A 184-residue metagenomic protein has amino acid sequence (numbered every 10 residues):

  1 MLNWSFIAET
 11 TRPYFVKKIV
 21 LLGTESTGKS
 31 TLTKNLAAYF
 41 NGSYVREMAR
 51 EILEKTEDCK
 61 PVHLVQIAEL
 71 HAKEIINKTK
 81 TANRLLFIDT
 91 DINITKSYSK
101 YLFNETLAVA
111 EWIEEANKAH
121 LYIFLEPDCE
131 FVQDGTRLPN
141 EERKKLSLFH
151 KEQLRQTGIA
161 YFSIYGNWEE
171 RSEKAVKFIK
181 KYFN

Functional and structural regions predicted by a protein language model:
M1-V16: Extreme N-terminal, non-catalytic leader segments that precede Walker-type/kinase nucleotide-binding cores
L21: Hydrophobic anchor at the beta1->P-loop junction of P-loop NTPases
E25: The conserved Walker
K29: Conserved lysine of the Walker
K34, A38-I76: Conserved substrate/cofactor phosphate-moiety recognition/catalytic segment in nucleotide-dependent phosphotransferases
D58-N104: Conserved nucleotide-sensing/catalytic segment adjacent to the nucleotide-binding pocket in NTP-handling enzymes
F103-E170, K174-K177, F183: A glycine- and Lys/Arg-enriched "phosphate-lid" helix/loop adjacent to the NTP-binding pocket of small-molecule kinases
